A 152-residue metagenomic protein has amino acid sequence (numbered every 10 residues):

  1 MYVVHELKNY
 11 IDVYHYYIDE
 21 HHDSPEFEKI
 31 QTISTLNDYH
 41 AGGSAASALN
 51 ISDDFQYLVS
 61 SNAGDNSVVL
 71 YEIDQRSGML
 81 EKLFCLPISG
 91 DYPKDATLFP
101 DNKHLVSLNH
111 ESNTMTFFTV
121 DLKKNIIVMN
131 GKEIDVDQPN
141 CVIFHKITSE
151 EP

Functional and structural regions predicted by a protein language model:
M1, L36-F55, S89-H104, V136-E151: Beta-rich, blade/repeat-based domains predominating in secreted/periplasmic proteins but also intracellular
M1-T35: Acidic, glycine-rich loop-and-beta core segments that form the ion-binding/anion-interacting portion of active sites
V3-E6, S60-A63, S107-H110: Conserved beta-strand positions in repeat-built beta-propeller and related beta-rich domains
L7-K8, G64-S67, S112, P139: Surface-exposed loop/turn positions within WD40 beta-propeller blades
Y14-E26, Y71-G78, T119-I126: Short loop/turn segments immediately following beta-strands, especially the blade-tip and inter-blade linker loops
Q31-Y39, E81-P87, M129-I134: A short beta-strand motif characteristic of beta-propeller blades
V69-T119: C-terminal hydrophobic structural anchor segments that stabilize assembly/packing rather than catalytic chemistry
H110-T119, V128-P152: Blade-level signature of beta-propeller repeat domains, shared across WD40, Kelch, NHL, RCC1 and BNR/Asp-box propellers
